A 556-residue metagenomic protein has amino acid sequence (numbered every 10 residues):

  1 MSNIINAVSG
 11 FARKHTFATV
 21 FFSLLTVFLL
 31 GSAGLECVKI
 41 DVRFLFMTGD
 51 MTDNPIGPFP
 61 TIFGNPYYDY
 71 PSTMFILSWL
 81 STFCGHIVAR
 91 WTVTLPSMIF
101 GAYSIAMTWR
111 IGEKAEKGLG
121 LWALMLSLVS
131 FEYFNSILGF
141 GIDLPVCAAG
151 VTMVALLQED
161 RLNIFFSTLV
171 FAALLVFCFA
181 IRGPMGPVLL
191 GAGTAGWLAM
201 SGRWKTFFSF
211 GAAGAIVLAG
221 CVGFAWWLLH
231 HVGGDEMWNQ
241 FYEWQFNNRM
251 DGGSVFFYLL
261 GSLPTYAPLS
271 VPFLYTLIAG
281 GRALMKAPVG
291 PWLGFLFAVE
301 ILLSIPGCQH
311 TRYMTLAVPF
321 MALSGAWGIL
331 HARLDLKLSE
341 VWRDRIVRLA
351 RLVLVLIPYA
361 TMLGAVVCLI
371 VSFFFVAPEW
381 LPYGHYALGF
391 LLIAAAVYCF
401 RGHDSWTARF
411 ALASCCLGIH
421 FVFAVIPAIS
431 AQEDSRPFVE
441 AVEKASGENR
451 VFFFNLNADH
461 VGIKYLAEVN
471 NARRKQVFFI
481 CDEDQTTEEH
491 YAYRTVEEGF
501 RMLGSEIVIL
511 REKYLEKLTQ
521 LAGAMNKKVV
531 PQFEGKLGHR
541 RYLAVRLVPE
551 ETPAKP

Functional and structural regions predicted by a protein language model:
R13, F17-F22, T108-V129, C147: Transmembrane-helix signature of polytopic, membrane-embedded enzymes that assemble or transfer cell-envelope glycans
T26-F28, R43-P66, T73-I76: Extracytosolic helix-loop segments that constitute the early lumenal/periplasmic catalytic or substrate-binding loops
F44-D50, F177, G186-P291, F295-R312 (+3 more regions): Transmembrane-lumen/periplasm boundary regions of multi-pass, lipid-linked membrane glycan transferases
Y68, S72-I76, C84-Y103, S136 (+1 more regions): Loop-to-helix entry region of an early transmembrane alpha helix in multi-pass inner-membrane enzymes
T94, E132-V146, G183: Short acidic/glycine- and proline-prone juxtamembrane loop motifs at membrane-interface regions of multi-pass membrane
M107, L126-S127, P145-L162, A173-L175 (+2 more regions): Specific aromatic-rich, kink-prone transmembrane helix
E113-G118, V151-V170, C178, G281 (+1 more regions): Membrane-interface transmembrane helices that cradle and orient dolichyl/undecaprenyl
W406-P549: Short periplasmic/luminal acceptor-recognition loop of GT-C membrane glycosyltransferases, typified by
